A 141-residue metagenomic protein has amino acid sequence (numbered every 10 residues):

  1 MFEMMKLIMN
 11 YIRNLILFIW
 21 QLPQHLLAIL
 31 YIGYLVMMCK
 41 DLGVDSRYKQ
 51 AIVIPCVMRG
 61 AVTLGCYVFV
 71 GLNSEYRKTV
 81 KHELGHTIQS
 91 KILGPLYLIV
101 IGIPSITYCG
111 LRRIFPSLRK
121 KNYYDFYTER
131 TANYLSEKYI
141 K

Functional and structural regions predicted by a protein language model:
F2-K40, V44, C56-R59, L98-K141: Metalloprotease/metallohydrolase-associated module, dominated by Zn2+-dependent proteases
Q21-Q24, Q50, Q89: Residue-identity detector for glutamine
K49-S74: Active-site scaffold of zinc-dependent metalloenzymes
E75-T87: Short alpha-helical catalytic segment bearing the HExxH-like zincin motif of zinc-dependent metalloproteases
L84-G102: Catalytic Zn2+-binding segment of zinc metalloproteases
